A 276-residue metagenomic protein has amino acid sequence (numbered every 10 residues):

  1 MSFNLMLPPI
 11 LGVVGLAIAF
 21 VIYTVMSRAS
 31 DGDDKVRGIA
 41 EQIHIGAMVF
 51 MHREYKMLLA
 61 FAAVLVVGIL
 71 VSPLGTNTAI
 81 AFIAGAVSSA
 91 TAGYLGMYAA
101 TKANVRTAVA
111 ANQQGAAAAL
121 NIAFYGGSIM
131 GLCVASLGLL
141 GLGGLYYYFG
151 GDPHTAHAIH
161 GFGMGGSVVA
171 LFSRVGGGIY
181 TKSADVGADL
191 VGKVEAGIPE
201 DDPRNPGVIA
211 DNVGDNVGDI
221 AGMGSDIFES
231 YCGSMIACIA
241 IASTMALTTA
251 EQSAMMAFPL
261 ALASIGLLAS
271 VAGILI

Functional and structural regions predicted by a protein language model:
S2-I276: Hydrophobic, small-residue-rich transmembrane alpha-helices and their short perimembrane loops in multi-pass membrane
